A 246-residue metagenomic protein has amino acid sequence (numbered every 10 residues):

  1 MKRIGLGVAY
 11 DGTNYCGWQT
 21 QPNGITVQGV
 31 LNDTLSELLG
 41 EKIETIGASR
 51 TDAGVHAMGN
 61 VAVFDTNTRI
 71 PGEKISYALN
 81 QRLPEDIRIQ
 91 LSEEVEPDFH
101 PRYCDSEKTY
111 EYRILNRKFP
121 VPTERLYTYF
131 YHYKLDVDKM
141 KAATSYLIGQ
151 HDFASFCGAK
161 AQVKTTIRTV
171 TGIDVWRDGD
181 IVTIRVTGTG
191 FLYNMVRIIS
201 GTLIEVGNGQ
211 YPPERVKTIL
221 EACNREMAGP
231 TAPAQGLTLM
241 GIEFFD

Functional and structural regions predicted by a protein language model:
M1-D246: Structured-RNA-binding interfaces characteristic of tRNA pseudouridine synthases
